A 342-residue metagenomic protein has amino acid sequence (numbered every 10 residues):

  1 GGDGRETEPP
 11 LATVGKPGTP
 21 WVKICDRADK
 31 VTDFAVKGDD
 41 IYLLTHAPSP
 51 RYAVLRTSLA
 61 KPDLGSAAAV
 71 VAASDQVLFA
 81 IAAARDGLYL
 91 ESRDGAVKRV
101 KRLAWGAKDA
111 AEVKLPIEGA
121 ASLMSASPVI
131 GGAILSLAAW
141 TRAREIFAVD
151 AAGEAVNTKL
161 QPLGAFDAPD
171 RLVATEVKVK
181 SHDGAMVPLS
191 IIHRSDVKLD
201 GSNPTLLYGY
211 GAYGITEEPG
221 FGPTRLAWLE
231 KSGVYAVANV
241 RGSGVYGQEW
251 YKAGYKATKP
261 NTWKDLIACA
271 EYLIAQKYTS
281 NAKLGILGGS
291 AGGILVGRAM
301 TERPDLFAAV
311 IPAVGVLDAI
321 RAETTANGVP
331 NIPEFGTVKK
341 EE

Functional and structural regions predicted by a protein language model:
G1-V36, A80, E91, K98 (+5 more regions): Non-catalytic accessory segments flanking enzyme active sites
T13-K16, S58-P62: Short loop/turn segments immediately following beta-strands, especially the blade-tip and inter-blade linker loops
D39, R85-D86, I130-G131: Short coil/turn segments that connect the beta-strands within blades of beta-propeller domains
I41-L43, L88-L90, I134: Conserved beta-propeller blade signature
H46, A138, Y208-G214, S290: Glycine-rich His-Gly loop
V187, P204, K283: Alpha/beta-hydrolase fold active-site loops
Y208-G211, A227, V237: Structural cue for short, hydrophobic secondary-structure segments
K231, V237-E342: Active-site-proximal cap/loop segments of hydrolase catalytic domains
